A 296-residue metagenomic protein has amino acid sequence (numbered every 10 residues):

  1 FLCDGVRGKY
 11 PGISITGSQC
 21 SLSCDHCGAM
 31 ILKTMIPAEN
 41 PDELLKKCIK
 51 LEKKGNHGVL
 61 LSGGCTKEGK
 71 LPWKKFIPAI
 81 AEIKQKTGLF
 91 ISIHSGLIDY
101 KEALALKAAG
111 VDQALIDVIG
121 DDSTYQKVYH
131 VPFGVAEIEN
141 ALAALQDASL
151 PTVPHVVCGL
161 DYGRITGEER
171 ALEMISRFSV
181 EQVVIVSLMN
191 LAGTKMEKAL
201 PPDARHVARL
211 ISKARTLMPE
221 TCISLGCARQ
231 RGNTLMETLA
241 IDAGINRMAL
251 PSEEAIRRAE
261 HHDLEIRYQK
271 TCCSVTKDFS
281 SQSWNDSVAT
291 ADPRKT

Functional and structural regions predicted by a protein language model:
F1, E173-T296: Auxiliary Fe-S-binding modules of radical SAM enzymes
F1-S21, D25-I36, S287-T296: N-terminal [4Fe-4S]-dependent radical SAM core
P11-I13, V59, I91-I93, A114-I116 (+4 more regions): Hydrophobic faces of well-ordered beta-strands that scaffold small-molecule active sites in alpha/beta enzyme cores
C24, L61, I116, A214 (+1 more regions): Conserved, mostly hydrophobic/aromatic
A29-L44, L51-P72, K84-E102, L106 (+3 more regions): Core AdoMet radical
K70-S95, G134-V153, K198-I223: Alpha-helix-loop-beta-strand connector modules within alpha/beta enzyme cores
W73-G88, G110-L115, R164-E181, A208 (+1 more regions): Short, electropositive alpha-helical surface patch
H94-I98, V131-A136, V157-E173: Active-site glycine- and acidic-residue-rich loops that bind and position anionic ligands or nucleotide-like cofactors
